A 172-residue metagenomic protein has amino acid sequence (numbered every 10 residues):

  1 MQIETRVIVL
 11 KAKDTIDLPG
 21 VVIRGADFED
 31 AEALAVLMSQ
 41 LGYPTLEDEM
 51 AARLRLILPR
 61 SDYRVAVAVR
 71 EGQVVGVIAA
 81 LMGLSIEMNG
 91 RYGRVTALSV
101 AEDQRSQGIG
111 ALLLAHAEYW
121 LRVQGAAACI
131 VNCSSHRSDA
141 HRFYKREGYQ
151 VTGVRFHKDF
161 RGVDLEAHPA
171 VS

Functional and structural regions predicted by a protein language model:
M1-E29, G162-S172: Conserved N-terminal entry element of GNAT/NAT acetyltransferase domains
P19, G25-E32, V36-G90, T96 (+2 more regions): Acetyl-CoA-dependent GNAT
G83-S85, D103, H136-S138, R161-V163: Short coil/turn motifs at secondary-structure junctions
R91, Q107, V123-A127: Short coil/turn segments at alpha/beta junctions that flank glycine-rich nucleotide-binding fingerprints
L98-R105: A short, internal acetyl-CoA/4′-phosphopantetheine-binding micro-motif in the GNAT/acyltransferase core
S106-Y119, R146: Conserved acetyl-CoA-binding loop-helix of GNAT-fold acetyltransferases
A111, S135-G153, K158: Conserved active-site alpha-helix within GNAT-family acetyltransferase domains
L114, L121-C133: Conserved GNAT acetyl-CoA-binding A-motif
